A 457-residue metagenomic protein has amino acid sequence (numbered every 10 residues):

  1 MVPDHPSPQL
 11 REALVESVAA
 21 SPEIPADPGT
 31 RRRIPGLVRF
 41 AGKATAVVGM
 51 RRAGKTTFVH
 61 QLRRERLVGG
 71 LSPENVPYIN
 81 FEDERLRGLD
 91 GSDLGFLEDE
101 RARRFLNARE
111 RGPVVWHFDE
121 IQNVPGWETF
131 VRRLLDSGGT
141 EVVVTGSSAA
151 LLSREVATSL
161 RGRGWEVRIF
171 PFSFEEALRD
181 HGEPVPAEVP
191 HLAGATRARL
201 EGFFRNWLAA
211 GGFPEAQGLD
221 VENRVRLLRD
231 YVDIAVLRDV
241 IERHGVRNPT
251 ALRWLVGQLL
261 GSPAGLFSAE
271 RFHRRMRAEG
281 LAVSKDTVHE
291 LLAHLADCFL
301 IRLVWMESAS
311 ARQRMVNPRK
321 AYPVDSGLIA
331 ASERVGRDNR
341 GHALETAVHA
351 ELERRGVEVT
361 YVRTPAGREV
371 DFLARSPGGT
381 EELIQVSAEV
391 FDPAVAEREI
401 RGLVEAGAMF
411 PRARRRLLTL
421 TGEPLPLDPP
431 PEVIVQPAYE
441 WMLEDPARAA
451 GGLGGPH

Functional and structural regions predicted by a protein language model:
M1-G36: N-terminal pre-Walker A segment at the start of P-loop NTPase domains
V2-E12, E155-G265: Interdomain motor-coupling "hinge/lid" segment immediately C-terminal to the ATP-binding subdomain of NTP-driven enzymes
P3-D4, N75, L219-T380: Accessory nucleic acid-recognition modules appended to NTPase machines
V47: Hydrophobic anchor at the beta1->P-loop junction of P-loop NTPases
K55: Conserved lysine of the Walker
F58: Hydrophobic positions on the alpha1 helix immediately C-terminal to the Walker A/P-loop
I79-R111: Short glycine-rich substrate-engagement loop in P-loop NTPases that contacts/grips substrate
L420-H457: Domain-level recognition of nuclease-like catalytic cores that cleave nucleotide substrates
